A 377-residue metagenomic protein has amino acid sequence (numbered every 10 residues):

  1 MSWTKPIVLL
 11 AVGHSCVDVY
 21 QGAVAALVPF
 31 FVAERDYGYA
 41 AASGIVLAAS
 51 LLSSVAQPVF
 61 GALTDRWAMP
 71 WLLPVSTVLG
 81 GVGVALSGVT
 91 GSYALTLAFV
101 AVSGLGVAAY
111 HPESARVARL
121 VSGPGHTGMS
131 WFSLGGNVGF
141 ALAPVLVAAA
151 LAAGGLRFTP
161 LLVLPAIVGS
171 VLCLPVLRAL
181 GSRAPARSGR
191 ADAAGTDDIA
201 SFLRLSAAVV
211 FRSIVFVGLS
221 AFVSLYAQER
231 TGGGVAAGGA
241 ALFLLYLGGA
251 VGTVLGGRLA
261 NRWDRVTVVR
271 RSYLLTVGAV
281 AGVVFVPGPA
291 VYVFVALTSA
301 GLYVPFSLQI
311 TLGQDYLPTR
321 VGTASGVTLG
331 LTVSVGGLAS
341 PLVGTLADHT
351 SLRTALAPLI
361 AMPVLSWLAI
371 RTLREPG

Functional and structural regions predicted by a protein language model:
G22, S50-P58, A141, Y246-V254 (+1 more regions): Residue-level signature of mid-helix packing/kink "hotspots" within the transmembrane helices of 12-pass Major
V24-A25, A200-V251: Extracytoplasmic gate region of multi-pass secondary transporters
V55-G91: Conserved MFS/SLC helix-loop-helix module at the cytosolic interface between two early adjacent transmembrane helices
A56-A68, L151, G252-D264, A347-D348: Helix-to-loop junctions at the C-terminal end of transmembrane segments in multipass secondary transporters
F99-G135: Cytoplasmic helix-loop-helix junction between adjacent transmembrane helices in 12-TM secondary transporters
W131-G181: Helix-loop-helix hairpin linking two adjacent transmembrane segments in secondary transporters
W263-Q309: C-terminal transmembrane helical hairpin of 12-TM major facilitator-type secondary transporters
Y316-L352, L359: A late C-terminal transmembrane helix in Major Facilitator Superfamily
